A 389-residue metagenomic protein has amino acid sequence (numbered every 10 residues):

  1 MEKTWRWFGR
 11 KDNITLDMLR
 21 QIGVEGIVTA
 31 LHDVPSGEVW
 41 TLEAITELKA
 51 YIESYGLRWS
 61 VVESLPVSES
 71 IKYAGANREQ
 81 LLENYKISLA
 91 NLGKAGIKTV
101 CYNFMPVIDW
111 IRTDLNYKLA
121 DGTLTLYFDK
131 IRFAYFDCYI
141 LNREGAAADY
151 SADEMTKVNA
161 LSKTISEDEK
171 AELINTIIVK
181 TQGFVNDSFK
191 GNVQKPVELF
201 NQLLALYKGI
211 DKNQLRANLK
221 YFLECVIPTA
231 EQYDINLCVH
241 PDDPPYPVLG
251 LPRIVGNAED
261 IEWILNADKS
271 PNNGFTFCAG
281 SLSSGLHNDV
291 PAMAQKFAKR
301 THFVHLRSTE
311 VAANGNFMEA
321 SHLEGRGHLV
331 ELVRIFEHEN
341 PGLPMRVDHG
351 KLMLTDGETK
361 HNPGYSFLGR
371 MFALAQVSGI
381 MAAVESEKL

Functional and structural regions predicted by a protein language model:
M1-T4, G9, D17-R20, E53 (+9 more regions): Histidine-acidic metal/acid-base catalytic patches
D12, V39-S60: Glycine-rich, positively charged N-terminal anion/phosphate-binding segment
Q21-I22, L57-K72: A short glycine/small-residue-enriched secondary-structure motif
I27: Long, His/Glu/Asp-enriched segments that create or flank divalent metal/ion-associated functional microenvironments
A30-T46, L249: Glycine-rich, proline-tolerant flexible connector loops at the mouths of alpha/beta enzymes
P106-L124, D129-I131: Long, hydrophobic, well-ordered secondary-structure blocks that form the structural core and pocket-lining surfaces
Y127-A152: A gly/proline- and charged-residue-enriched helix-loop-helix capping module
